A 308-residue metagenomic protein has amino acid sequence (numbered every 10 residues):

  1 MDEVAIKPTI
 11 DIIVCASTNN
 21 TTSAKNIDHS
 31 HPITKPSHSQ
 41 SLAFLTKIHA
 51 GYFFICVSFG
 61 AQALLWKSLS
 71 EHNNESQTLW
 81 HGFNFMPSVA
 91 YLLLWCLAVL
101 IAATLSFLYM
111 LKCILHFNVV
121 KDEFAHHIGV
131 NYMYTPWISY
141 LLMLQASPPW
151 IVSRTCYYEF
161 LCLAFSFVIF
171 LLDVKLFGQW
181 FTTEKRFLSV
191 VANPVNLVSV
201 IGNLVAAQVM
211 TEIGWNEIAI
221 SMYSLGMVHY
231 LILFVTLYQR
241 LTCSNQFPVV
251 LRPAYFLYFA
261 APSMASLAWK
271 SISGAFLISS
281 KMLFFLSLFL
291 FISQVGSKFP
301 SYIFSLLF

Functional and structural regions predicted by a protein language model:
M1-F107: N-terminal signal-anchor module of multipass membrane proteins
D2-T22, F83-M86, A98, Y109 (+10 more regions): Aromatic-enriched hydrophobic runs in primary sequence
H29-S68, Y91, W95, N118-Q145 (+5 more regions): Juxtamembrane helix-loop boundaries in multi-pass membrane proteins
V57-N74, A102-L115, L141-I151, L172-T182 (+4 more regions): Membrane-embedded alpha-helices of multi-pass membrane proteins, especially ion channels and transporters
L69-V89, S147-Y157, V209-A219, K270-S279: Helix-coil boundary and interhelical linker segments in multi-pass alpha-helical membrane proteins
L93-T104, Y157-L171, A219-Y230, S280-L288: Structural signature of hydrophobic alpha-helical transmembrane segments
N196-K298: Generic multipass alpha-helical transmembrane bundles of integral membrane proteins
